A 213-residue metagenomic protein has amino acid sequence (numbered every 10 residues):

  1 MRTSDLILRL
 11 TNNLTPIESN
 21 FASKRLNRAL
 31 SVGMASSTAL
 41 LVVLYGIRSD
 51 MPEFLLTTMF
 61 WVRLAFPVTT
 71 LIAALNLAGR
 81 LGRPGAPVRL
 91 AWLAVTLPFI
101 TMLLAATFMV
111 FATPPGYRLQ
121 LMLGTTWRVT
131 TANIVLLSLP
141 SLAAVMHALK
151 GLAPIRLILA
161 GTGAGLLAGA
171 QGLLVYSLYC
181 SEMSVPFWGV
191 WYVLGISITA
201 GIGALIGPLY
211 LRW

Functional and structural regions predicted by a protein language model:
M1-N27, M34: N-terminal juxtamembrane cytosolic/stromal segments of multi-pass membrane proteins
R2-L6, A74, I158, I202: General structural feature for long, well-ordered alpha-helical segments within catalytic domains of soluble enzymes
K24-Q120: Selected alpha-helical membrane-embedding segments in polytopic membrane proteins
N27-S36, A132-I134, G161-L166: Select subsegments of transmembrane alpha-helices in polytopic membrane proteins, especially boundary-proximal
F54-F60, W92, R118-T131, I158-A160 (+1 more regions): Non-cytosolic membrane-interface motifs at loop->transmembrane helix junctions
A65-G79, I134-A144, I196-P208: Hydrophobic cores of alpha-helical transmembrane segments in multi-pass inner/ER membrane proteins, independent
L104-L159: Membrane-proximal helix-loop-helix units in multi-pass membrane proteins
A144-W213: Terminal transmembrane helical module of multi-pass membrane proteins
